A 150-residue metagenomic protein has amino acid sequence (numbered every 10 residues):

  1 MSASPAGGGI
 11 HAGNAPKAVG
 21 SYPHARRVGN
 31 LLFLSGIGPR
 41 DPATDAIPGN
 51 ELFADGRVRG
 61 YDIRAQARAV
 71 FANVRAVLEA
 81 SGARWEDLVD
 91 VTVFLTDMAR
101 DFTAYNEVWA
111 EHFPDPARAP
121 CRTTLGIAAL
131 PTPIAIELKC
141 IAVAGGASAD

Functional and structural regions predicted by a protein language model:
M1-A72, A76-V89, L95-D150: N-terminal presequence-like segments and the immediate start of the first folded domain
